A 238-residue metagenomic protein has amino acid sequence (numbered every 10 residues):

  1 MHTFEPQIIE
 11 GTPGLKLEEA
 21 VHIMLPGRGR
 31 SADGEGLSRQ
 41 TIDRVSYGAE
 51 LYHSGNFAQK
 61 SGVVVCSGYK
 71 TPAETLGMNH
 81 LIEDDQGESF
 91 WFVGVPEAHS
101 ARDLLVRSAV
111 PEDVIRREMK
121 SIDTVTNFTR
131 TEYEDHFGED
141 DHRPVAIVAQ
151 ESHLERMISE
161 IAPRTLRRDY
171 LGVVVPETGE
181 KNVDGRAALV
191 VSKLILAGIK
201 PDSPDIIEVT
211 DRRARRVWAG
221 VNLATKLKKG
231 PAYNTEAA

Functional and structural regions predicted by a protein language model:
H2-G198: A structural signal for short, hydrophobic/glycine-enriched beta-strand patches
K181-A238: A structured, mid-to-C-terminal "fold-capping" secondary-structure block
